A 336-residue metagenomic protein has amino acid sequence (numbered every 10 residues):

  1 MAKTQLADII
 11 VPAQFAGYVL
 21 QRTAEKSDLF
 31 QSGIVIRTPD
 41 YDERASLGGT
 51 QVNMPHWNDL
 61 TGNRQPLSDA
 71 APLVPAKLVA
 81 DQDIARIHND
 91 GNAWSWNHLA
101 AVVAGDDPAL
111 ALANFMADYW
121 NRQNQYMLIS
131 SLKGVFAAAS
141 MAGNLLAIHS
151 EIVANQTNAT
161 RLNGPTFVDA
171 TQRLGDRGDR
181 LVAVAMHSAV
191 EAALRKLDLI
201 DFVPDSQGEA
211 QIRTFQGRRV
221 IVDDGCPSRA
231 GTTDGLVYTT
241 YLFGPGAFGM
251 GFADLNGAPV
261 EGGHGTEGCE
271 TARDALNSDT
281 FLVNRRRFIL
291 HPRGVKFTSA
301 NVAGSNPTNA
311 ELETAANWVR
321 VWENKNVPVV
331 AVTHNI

Functional and structural regions predicted by a protein language model:
M1-E25, Y241-G246, L255-I336: Protruding loop/beta-arch "assembly-hinge" segments enriched in small, turn-prone residues
M1-R86, A315-I336: N-terminal "assembly arms/tails" that initiate or stabilize quaternary assembly in self-assembling proteins
I34-Y41, F167-A170, H264-G268: Short alpha-helical segments and helix-capping/turn motifs at coil-helix boundaries
R44, T50-N58, G62-N63, K77-R86 (+3 more regions): Surface-exposed, low-hydrophobicity beta-strand/loop segments enriched in small/polar/acidic residues
M54, V79-N144, G175-A185, A189 (+1 more regions): Long, contiguous amphipathic alpha-helices that act as assembly "spine/axial" helices in icosahedral shell and virion
G62-Q65, A104, A193-K196, F202-V203 (+3 more regions): Short helix/loop capping segments that flank catalytic or ligand/cofactor-binding pockets
A138-R218: Extended, solvent-exposed, turn-rich assembly/linker loops in the middle of proteins
S188-E191, L199, S206-R287: Extended serine/threonine-enriched, polar tracts that run as long, contiguous segments within proteins
